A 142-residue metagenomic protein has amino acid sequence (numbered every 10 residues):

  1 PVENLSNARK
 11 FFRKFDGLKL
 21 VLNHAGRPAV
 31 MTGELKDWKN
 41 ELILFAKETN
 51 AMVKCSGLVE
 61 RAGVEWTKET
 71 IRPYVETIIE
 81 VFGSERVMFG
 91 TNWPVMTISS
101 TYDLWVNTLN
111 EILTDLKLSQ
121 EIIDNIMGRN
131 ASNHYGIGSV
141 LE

Functional and structural regions predicted by a protein language model:
P1-M88, S139-E142: Catalytic pocket-lining loop regions of alpha/beta-barrel enzymes, especially the amidohydrolase/enolase/GH5 lineages
H24, V53, N92, I123 (+1 more regions): Divalent metal-coordination and catalytic microenvironments
W38-L42, W66, T70, W93 (+3 more regions): Tryptophan-centric aromatic hotspots in well-structured domains and transmembrane helices
V59-E60, W93-M96: Short Gly/Pro-enriched loop/turn and capping motifs at secondary-structure junctions
E76-T77, V81-M88, T97-E142: Mid-to-C-terminal alpha-helical segments outside catalytic/metal-binding sites
